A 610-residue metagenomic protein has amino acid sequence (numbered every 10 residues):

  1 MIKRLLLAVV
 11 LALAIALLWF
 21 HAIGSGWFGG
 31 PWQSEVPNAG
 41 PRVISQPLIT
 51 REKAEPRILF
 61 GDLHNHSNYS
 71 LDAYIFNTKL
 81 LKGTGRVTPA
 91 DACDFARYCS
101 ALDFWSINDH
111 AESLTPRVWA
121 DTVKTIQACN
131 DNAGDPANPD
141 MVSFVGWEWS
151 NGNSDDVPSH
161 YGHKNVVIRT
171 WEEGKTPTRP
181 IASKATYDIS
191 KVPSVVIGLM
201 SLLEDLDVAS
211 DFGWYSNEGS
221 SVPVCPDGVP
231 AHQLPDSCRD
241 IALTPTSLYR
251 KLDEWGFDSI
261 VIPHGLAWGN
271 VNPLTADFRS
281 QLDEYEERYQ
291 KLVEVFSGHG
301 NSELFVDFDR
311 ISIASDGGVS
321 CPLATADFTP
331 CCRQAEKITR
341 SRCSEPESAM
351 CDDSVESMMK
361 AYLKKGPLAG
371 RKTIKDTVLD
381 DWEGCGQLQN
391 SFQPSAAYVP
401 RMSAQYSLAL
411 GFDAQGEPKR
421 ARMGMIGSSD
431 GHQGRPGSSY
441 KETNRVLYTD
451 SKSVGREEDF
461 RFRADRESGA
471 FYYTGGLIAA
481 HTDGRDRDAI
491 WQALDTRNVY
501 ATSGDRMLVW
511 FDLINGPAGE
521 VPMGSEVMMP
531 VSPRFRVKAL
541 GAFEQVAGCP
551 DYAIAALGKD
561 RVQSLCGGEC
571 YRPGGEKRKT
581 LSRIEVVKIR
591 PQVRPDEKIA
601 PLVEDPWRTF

Functional and structural regions predicted by a protein language model:
I2-H66, S70-K79, S106-W119, V123-K124 (+2 more regions): C-terminal functional module detector
P56-F60, H66-Y69, I75-D155, S159: Active-site-adjacent structural elements in enzyme catalytic domains
V87-D94, L243, M402-Q405: Short, contiguous clusters of charged residues that form electrostatic/catalytic patches at enzyme active sites, used
A90, D94-R97, A101, R179 (+3 more regions): Short, intrinsically disordered, low-complexity segments enriched in Ser/Thr and Pro
Y98, T186, W214, P606-T609: Intrinsically disordered, low-complexity N-terminal regions enriched in serine/proline/glycine with scattered basic
Y98-C99, P139-G146, P180-D188, L202-D205 (+3 more regions): Low-complexity, flexible helical/coil segments
S100, N138, S159-G162, R288-Q290 (+1 more regions): Short, solvent-exposed loop/turn segments at the edges of secondary structure
D140-M141, W149-I241, K251, F257-L274 (+2 more regions): Alpha-helix N-cap/helix-start capping residues at coil-to-helix junctions, especially the first residue of tandem
